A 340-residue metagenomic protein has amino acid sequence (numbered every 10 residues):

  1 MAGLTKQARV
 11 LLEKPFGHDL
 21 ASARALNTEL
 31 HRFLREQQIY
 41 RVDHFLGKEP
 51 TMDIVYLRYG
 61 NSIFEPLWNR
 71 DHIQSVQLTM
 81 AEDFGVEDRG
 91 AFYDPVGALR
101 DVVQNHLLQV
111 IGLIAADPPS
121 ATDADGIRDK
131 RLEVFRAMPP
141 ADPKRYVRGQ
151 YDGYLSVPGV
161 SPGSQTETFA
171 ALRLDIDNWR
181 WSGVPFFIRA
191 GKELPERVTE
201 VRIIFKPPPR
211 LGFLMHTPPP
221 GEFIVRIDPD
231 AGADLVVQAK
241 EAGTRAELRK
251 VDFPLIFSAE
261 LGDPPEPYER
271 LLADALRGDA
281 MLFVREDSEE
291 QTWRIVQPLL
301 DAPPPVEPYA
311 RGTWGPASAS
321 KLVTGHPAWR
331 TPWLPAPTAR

Functional and structural regions predicted by a protein language model:
M1-L12, F16-R340: Secretory/organelle targeting and membrane-embedding segments
